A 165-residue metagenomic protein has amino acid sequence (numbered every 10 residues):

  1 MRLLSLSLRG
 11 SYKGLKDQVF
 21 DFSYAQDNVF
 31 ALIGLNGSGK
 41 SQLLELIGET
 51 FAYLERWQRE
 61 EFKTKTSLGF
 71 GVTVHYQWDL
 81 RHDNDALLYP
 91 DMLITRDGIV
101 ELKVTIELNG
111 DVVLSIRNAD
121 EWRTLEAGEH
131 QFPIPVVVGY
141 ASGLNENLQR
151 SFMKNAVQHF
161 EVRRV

Functional and structural regions predicted by a protein language model:
M1-V165: P-loop NTPase switch/coupling surface
